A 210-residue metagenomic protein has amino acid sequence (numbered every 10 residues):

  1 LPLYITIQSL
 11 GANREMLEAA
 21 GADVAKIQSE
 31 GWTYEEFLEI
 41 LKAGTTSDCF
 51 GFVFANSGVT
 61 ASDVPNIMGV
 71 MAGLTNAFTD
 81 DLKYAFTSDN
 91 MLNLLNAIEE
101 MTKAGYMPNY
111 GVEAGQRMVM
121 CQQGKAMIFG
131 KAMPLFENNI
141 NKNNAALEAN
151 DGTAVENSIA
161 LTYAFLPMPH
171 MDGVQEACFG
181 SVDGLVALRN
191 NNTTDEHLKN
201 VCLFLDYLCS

Functional and structural regions predicted by a protein language model:
L1-I27, F54-D80, L95, V174-R189: Periplasmic solute-binding protein
L1-S9, E18, E35-L38, D63-V64 (+2 more regions): Hinge/lid segment of periplasmic solute-binding proteins
L17, E36-G44, M101, A114-F129: Short helices/loops that flank or line small-molecule/ion binding pockets
K26-E30, L74-N93, E100, G152-S158 (+1 more regions): Short, solvent-exposed loop/beta-turn-alpha elements that line the ligand-binding surface or hinge of extracytoplasmic
Q28-W32, M107-Q116: Short beta-strand-to-loop elements that line the ligand-binding cleft of bilobed periplasmic-binding protein-like
L38-A43, D80-V112: Glycine-centered hinge/linker elements that transmit conformational signals in sensory and ligand-binding systems
A104, E148-S210: Extracytoplasmic/periplasmic substrate-recognition and gating elements
M127-K131, E137, E148-A149: Paired acidic/hydrophobic, glycine-rich loop segments that form the ligand-binding mouth/hinge of periplasmic-binding
